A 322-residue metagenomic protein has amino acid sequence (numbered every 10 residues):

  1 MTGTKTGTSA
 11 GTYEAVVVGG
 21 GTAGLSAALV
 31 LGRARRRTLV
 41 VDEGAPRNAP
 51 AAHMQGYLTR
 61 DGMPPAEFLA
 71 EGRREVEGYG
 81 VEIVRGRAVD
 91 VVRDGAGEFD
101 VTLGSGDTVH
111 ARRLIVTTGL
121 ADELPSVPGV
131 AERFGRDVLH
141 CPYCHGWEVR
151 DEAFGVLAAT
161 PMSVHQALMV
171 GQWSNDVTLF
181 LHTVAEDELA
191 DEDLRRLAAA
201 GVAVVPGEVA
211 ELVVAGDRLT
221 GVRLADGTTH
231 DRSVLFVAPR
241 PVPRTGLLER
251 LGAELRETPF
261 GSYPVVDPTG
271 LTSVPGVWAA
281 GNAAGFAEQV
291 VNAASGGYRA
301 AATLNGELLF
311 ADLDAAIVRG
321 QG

Functional and structural regions predicted by a protein language model:
M1-Y13, A70, Y79: Extreme N-terminal leader/targeting segments of oxidoreductases
G3, E132-E148, P241-V291, R299: FAD-site-proximal beta/loop scaffold in flavoenzymes
Y13-E67, A153, M162-D187: Beta1-alpha1 glycine-rich phosphate/pyrophosphate-binding loop at the start of Rossmann-like nucleotide-binding domains
G21-T22, D122, P161-M162, A284-G285: Residue-level detector of alpha-helix initiation sites
A27-L29, V164-L168, A280-G322: A conserved FAD-binding loop/helix module that cradles the flavin
R33, R37, E43-A45, A52-Y79 (+2 more regions): N-terminal glycine-rich dinucleotide-binding loop that anchors FAD/FMN and/or NAD(P) in oxidoreductases
A70-L103, V109-A111, S174-S262, L309-G322: A Rossmann-like FAD-binding core segment of flavoenzymes
E123-L168: Glycine-rich dinucleotide-binding loop and its adjacent helix/turn
